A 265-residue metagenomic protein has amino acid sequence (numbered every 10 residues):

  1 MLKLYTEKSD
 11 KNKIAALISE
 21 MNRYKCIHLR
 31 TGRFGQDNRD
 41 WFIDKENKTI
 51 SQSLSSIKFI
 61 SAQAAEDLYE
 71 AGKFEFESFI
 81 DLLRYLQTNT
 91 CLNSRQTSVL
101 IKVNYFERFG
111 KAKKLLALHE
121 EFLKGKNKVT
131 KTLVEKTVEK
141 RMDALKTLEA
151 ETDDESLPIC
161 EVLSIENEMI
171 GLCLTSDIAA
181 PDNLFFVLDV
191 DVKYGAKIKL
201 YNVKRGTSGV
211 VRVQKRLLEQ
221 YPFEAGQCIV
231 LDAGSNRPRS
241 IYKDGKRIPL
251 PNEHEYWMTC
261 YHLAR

Functional and structural regions predicted by a protein language model:
M1-R265: Noncatalytic, beta-rich nucleic-acid-contacting surfaces in large DNA/RNA-processing enzymes
